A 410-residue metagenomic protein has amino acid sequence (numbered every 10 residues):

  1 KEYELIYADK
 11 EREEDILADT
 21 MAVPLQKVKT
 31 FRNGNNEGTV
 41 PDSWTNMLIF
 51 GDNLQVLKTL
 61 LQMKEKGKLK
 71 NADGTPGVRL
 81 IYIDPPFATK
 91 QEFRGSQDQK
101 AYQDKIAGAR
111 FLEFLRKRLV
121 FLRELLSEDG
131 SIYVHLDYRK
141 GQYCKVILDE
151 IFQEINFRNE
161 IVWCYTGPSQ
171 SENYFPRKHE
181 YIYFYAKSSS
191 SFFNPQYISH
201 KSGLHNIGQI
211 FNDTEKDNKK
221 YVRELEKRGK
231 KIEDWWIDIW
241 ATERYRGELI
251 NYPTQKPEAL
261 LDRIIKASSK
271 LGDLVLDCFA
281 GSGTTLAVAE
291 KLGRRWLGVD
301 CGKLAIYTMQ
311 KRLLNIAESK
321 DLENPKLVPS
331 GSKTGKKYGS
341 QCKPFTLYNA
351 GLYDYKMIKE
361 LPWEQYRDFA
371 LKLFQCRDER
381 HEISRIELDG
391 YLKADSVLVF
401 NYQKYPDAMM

Functional and structural regions predicted by a protein language model:
K1-N173, R177-E180, K227-M410: S-adenosyl-L-methionine-dependent nucleic acid methyltransferase catalytic domains
Y174, H179, A186-K230: N-terminal auxiliary segments of SAM/dcSAM-dependent transferases
